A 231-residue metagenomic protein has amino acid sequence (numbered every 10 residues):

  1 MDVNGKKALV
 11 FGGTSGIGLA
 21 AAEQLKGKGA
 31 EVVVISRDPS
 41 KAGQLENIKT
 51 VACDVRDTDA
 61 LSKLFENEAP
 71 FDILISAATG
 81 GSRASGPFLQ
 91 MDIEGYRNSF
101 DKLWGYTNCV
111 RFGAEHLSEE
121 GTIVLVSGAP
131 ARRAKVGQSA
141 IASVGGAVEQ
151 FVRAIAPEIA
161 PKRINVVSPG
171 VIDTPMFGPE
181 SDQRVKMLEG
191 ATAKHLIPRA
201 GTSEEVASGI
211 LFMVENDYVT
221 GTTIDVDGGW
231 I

Functional and structural regions predicted by a protein language model:
T14, A21-E23: N-terminal Rossmann NAD(P)H-binding glycine-rich loop of SDR-like oxidoreductase domains
E46-T58: Rossmann-fold cofactor-recognition segment
R56-P70: Conserved Rossmann-fold cofactor-binding substructure of NAD(P)-dependent oxidoreductases
I75-S85, G228-G229: Conserved NAD(P)H cofactor-binding loop of Rossmann-fold oxidoreductase domains
P87, M91-K102, Y106-N108, T122-A160 (+1 more regions): Catalytic loop of short-chain dehydrogenase/reductase
E149, E158-T174, V219-V226: Conserved Rossmann-fold SDR core element
I172-K194: A glycine/serine/threonine-rich, flexible loop-to-helix segment that serves as the NAD(P) cofactor-binding "lid"
T202-V226: C-terminal substrate-recognition "lid" of short-chain dehydrogenase/reductases
